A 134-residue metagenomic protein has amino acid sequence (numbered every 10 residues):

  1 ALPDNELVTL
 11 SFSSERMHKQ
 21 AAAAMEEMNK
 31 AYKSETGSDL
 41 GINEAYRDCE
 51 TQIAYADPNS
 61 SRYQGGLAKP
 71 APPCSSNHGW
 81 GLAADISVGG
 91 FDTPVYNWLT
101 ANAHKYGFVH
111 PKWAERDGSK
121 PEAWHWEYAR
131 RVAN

Functional and structural regions predicted by a protein language model:
A1-E44: Active-site acidic/histidine clusters and adjacent loop/turn architecture that either coordinate catalytic ions
E6, S14, E50, N59 (+2 more regions): Solvent-exposed, flexible loop/coil residues
M17, A21-M28, T51, Y55 (+1 more regions): Stable alpha-helical elements in mature extracytoplasmic
A22, Y46-C49, W80, T93: Alpha-helix initiation and capping sites
K33-G37, T51, S61: Short helix-capping and hinge/turn segments at secondary-structure transitions, especially at repeat and domain
G41-P58: Acidic helix-start/capping segments at beta-turn-to-alpha-helix junctions
S61-N134: Catalytic cores and adjacent binding grooves of peptidoglycan-active enzymes
